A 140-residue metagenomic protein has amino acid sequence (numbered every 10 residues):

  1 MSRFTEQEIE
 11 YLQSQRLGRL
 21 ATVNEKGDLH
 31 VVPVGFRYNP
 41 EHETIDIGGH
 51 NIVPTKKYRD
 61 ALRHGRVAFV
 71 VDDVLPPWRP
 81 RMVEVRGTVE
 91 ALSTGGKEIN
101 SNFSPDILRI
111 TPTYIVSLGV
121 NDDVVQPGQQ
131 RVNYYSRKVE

Functional and structural regions predicted by a protein language model:
M1-R19: Short, basic/aromatic recognition patches
R16-N51, F69: Short beta-strand segments
V32-V34, V85, L108: Hydrophobic residues positioned within well-ordered beta-strands of beta-sheet architectures
F36, G87-V89, P112: A structural signal for short, well-ordered beta-strand segments
H42-T44, R66, T88, Y114: Structural motif
N51-D106: Short, structured beta-strand-loop surface elements
P80, T94-E140: C-terminal edge-of-domain segments
